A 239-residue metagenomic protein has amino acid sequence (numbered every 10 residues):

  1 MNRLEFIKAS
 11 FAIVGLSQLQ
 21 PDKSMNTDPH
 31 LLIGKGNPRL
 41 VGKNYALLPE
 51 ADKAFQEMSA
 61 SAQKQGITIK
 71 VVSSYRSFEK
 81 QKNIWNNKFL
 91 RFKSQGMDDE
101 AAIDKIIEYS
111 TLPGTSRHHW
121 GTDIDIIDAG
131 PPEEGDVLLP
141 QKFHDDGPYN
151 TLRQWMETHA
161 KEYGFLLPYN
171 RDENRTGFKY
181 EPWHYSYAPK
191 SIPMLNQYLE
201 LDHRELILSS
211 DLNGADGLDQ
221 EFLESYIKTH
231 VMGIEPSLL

Functional and structural regions predicted by a protein language model:
N2-L239: Extracytoplasmic cell-surface/polysaccharide-interacting catalytic and binding patches
